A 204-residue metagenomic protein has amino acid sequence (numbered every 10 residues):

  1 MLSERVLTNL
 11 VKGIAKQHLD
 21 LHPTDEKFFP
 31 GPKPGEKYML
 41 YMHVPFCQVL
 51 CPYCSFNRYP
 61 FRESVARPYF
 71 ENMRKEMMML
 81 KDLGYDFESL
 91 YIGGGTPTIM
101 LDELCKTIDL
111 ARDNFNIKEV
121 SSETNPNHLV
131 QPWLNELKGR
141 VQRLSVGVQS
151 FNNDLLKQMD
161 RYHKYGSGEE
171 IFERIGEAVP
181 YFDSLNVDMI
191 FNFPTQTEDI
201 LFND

Functional and structural regions predicted by a protein language model:
M1-L40, V49: Flexible, acidic/Gly-rich N-terminal and inter-domain linker regions that tether and position cofactor-handling modules
K27, G31-P34, Y53, E88-Y91 (+1 more regions): General secondary-structure edge motif
P32-P34, P45, G84: Short, flexible hinge/linker loops that cap or flank conserved catalytic cores
M39, P52, G93: Divalent metal-dependent hydrolysis catalytic cores, especially in the metallo-beta-lactamase
L40-M42, V146: Short beta-strand motif preference
M42-R58: Local cysteine-cluster metal-coordination motifs and their immediate loop/turn environment, predominantly Fe-S cluster
R58-L83, E88-D204: Conserved non-cysteine loop/helix-boundary elements of the Radical SAM core domain that shape
